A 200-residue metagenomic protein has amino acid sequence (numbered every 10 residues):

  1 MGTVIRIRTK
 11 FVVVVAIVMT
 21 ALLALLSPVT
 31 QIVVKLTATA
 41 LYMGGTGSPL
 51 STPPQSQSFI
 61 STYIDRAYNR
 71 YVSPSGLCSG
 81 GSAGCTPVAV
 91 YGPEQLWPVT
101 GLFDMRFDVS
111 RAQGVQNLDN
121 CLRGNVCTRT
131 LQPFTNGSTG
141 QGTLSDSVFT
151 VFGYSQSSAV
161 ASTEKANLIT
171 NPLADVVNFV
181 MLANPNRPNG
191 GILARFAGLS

Functional and structural regions predicted by a protein language model:
M1-M19: N-terminal export and membrane-targeting signals
I5-T9, L26-S147, P185-G191, L199: Active-site catalytic motif of lipid deacylating hydrolases and related acyltransferases
V14-L25, Y154, S158: Hydrophobic alpha-helical membrane segments, chiefly transmembrane helices and signal peptide h-regions, characterized
L144-D146, V151, A174: Extracytoplasmic
V151-K165: Gly/Ala-rich beta-loop-alpha elbow adjacent to hydrolase catalytic centers
S155-Q156, L168, A183-N186: Short, flexible loop/turn elements at secondary-structure junctions
E164-D175, A197: Short, surface-exposed basic-aromatic patches at helix termini and helix-loop junctions that form
P172-N184: A conserved short beta-strand
